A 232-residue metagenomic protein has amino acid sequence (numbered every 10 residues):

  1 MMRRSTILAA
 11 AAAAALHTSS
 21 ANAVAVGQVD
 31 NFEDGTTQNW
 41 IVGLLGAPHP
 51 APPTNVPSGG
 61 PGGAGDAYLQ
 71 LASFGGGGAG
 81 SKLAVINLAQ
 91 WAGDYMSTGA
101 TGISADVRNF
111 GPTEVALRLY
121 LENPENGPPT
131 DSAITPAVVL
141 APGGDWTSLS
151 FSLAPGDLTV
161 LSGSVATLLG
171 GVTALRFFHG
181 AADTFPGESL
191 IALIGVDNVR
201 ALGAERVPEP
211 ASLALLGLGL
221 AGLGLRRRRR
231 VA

Functional and structural regions predicted by a protein language model:
A10-A12, L16, G219: Hydrophobic helical h-region of N-terminal Sec-dependent signal peptides in bacterial secretory/periplasmic proteins
T18-S20: N-terminal signal peptide c-region/cleavage motif recognized by signal peptidases
F32, S148-V199: Extracellular beta-strand ligand-recognition surfaces/modules
T36-A72: Extracellular glycan-recognition surfaces and repeat-rich motifs
G59-D94: Surface-exposed, low-complexity/disordered Ser/Thr/Gly/Pro/Asn-rich loops and linkers
A79-A84, Y95-S162, L190-A192: Extracellular ligand-binding interfaces
P208-R226: A short, hydrophobic C-terminal helix/tail in secreted or cell-surface proteins
R229-A232: Short, charged juxtamembrane terminal tails flanking transmembrane helices
